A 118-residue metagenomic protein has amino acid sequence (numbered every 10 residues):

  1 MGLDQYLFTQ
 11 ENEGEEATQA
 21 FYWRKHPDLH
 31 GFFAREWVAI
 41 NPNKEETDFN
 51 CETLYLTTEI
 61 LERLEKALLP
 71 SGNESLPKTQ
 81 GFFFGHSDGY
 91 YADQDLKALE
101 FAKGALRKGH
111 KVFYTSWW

Functional and structural regions predicted by a protein language model:
M1-W118: Acidic (Asp/Glu-rich) sequence patches and key acidic residues that form negatively charged surfaces used
